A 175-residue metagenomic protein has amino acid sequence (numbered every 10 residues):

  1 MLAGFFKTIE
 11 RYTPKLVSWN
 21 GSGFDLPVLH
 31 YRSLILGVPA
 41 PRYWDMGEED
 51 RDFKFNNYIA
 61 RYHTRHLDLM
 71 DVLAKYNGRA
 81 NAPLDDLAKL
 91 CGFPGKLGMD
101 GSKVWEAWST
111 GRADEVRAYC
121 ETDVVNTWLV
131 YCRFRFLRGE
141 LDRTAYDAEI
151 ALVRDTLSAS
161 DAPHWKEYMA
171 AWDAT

Functional and structural regions predicted by a protein language model:
M1-G4: Glycine-rich, highly charged phosphate/nucleotide-binding loops
I9, T13-A118, T122-T144, D155-T156 (+1 more regions): Metal-dependent phosphoesterase core characteristic of DEDDh/y 3'-5' exonuclease domains
A145-T175: C-terminal accessory extensions appended to soluble enzyme cores
